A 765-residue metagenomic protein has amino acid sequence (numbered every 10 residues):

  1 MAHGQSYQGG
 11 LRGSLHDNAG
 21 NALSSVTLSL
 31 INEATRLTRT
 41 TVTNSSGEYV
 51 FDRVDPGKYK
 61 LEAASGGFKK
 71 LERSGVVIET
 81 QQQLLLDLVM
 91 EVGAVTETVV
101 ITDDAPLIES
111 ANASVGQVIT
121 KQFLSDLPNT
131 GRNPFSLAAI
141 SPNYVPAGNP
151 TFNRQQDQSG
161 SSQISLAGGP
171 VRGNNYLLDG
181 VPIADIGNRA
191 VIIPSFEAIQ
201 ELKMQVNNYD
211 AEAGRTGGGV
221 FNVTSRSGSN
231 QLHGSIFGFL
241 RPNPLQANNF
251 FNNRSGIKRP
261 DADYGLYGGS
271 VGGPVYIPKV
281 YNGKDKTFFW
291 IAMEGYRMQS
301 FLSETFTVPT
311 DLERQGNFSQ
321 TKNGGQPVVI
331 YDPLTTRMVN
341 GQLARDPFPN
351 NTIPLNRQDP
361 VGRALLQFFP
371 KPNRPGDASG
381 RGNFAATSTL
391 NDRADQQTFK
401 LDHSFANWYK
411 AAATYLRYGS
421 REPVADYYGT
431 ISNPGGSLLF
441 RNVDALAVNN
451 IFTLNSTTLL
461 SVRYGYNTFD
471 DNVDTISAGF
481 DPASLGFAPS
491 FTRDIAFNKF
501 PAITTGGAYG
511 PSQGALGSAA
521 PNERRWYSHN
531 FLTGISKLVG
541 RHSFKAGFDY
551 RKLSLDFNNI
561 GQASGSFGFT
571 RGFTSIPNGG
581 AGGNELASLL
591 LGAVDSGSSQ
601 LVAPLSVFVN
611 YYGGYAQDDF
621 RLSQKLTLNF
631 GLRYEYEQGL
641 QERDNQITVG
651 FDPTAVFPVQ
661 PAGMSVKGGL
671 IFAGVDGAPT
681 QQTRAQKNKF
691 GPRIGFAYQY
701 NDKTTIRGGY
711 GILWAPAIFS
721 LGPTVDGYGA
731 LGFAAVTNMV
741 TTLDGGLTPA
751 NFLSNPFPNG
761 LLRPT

Functional and structural regions predicted by a protein language model:
A2-T120, E197: Periplasm-facing N-terminal accessory domains of Gram-negative outer-membrane beta-barrel systems
F68-S227, H233, P242-G256, P260 (+5 more regions): Periplasmic N-terminal accessory/gating domains of Gram-negative outer-membrane beta-barrel systems
D103, I236-P242, I291-G295, A413-R417 (+4 more regions): Transmembrane beta-barrel strands of outer-membrane/channel proteins
L107, S235-A394, R417-N433, T468 (+1 more regions): Periplasmic-side early beta-strands and strand-to-turn transitions of outer-membrane beta-barrels
P134, A147, S484-P511, N645-G691 (+1 more regions): Solvent-exposed loop/turn elements at secondary-structure boundaries
L166, V223, G269-G273, F399-H403 (+5 more regions): Residues on the lipid-exposed face of transmembrane beta-strands in outer-membrane beta-barrel proteins
V171, R226-G228, Y264, Y276-P278 (+7 more regions): Outer-membrane beta-barrel channels and translocator barrels
N323, T335, K371-R374, S379-G382 (+4 more regions): Replace "related TpsB outer-membrane translocases also match" with "some related outer-membrane beta-barrels such as
